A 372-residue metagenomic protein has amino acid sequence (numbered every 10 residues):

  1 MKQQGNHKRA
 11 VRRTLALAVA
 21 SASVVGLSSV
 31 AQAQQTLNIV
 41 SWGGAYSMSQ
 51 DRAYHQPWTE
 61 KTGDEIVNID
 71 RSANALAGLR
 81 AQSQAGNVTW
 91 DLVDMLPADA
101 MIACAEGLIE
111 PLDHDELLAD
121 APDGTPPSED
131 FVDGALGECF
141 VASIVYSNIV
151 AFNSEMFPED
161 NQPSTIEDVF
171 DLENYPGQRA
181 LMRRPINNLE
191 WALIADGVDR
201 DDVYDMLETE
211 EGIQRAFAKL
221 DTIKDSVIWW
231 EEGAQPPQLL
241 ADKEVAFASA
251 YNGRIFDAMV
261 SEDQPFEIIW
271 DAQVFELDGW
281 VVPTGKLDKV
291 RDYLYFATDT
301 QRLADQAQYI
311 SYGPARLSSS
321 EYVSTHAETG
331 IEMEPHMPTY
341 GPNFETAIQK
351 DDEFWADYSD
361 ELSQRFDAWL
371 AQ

Functional and structural regions predicted by a protein language model:
L27-A33: Sec/Tat signal peptide C-region and signal peptidase I cleavage site
Q34-A103: Early extracytoplasmic/lumenal segment of secretory-pathway proteins
G44-D51, T89, M95-Q235: Extracytoplasmic ligand-binding site segments that recognize negatively charged/polar headgroups
D99-I102, F247-Q264: A ligand-binding cleft/hinge motif common to bilobed small-molecule-binding domains
V150-M156, L193-A195, E276-K289, A297 (+1 more regions): A bilobed periplasmic-binding-protein/Venus flytrap-type ligand-binding module shared by bacterial periplasmic
N174-N187, A297-E321: Periplasmic-binding protein-like
I213-T222, V260-T284, A327-T329: Periplasmic-binding protein-like
A304-Q372: C-terminal capping/gating helix-and-loop segments adjacent to ligand/active sites or protein-protein/ligand interfaces
